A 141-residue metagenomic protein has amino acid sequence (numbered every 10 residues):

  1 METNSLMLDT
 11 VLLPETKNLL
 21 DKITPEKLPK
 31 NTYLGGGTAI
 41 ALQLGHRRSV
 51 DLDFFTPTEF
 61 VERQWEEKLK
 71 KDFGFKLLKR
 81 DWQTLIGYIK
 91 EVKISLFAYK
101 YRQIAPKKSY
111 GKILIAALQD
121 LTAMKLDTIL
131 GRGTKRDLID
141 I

Functional and structural regions predicted by a protein language model:
M1-D140: Compositionally biased terminal segments of proteins
